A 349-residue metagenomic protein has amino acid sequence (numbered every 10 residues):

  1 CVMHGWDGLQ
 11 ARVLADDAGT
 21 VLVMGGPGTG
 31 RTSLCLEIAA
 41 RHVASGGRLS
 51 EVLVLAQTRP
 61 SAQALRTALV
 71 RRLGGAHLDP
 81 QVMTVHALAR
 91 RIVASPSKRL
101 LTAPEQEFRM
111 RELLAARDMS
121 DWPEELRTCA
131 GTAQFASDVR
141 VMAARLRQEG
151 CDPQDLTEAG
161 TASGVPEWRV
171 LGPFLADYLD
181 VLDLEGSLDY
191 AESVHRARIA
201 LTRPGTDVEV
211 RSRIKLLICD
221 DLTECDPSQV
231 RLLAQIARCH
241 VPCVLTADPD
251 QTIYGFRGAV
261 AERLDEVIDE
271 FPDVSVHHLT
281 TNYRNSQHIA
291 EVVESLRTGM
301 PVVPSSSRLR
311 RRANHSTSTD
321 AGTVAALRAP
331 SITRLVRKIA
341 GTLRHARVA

Functional and structural regions predicted by a protein language model:
C1-M24, S33-L34, E51, L126-I218 (+2 more regions): Accessory N-terminal region flanking or inserted into the helicase ATPase core in nucleic-acid motor proteins
V2-D7, A11-P27, V274-R284, P301-A349: Inter-lobe coupling/hinge region of RecA-like P-loop helicase motors
D17, I38-H42, L65, L232 (+2 more regions): Hydrophobic residues on the short alpha-helix immediately C-terminal to a glycine-rich phosphate/catalytic loop
V21-P27, L49-V141, A176, E266: Conserved P-loop NTPase-based nucleic-acid remodeling module centered on helicase motor cores
G30: Conserved glycine(s) of the Walker
S33-G47: Walker A/P-loop NTP-binding motif
L217-C225, P249-D250: Conserved Walker B
V230-A329: Conserved RecA-like helicase ATPase core segment that couples NTP binding/hydrolysis to strand translocation
